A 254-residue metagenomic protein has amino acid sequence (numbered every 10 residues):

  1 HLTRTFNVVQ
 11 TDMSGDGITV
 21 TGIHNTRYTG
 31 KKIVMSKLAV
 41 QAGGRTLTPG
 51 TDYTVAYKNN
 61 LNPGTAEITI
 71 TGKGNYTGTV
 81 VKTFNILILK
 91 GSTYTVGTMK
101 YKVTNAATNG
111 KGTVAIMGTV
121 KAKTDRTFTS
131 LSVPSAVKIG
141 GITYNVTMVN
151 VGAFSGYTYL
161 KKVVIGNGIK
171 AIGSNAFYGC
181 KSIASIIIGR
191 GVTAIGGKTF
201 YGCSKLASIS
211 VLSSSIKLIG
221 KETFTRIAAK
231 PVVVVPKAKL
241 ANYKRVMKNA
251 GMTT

Functional and structural regions predicted by a protein language model:
H1, F6, T29, Y53 (+6 more regions): Extracellular/surface recognition and adhesion modules
H1-T5, A42-K82: Serine/threonine-rich, repeat-prone extracellular segments and beta-strand-based repeat modules of secreted/surface
T5-R45, I88-L89: Solvent-exposed, low-complexity, repeat-rich "mucin-like" stalks and linkers
I18, K32-L38, R45-K58, Y76-T77 (+1 more regions): Extracellular/luminal ectodomains and secreted, surface-exposed scaffolds of diverse proteins
Y57, V96-S155: LRR flanking "cap" motifs
F84, D125-M148, Y157-A171, K181-A194 (+3 more regions): Structural signature of tandem-repeat unit edges
V151-A153, G173-Y178, G196-Y201, K221-T223: Consensus positions within tandem repeat domains that build extended binding/scaffold surfaces
E222-R226, M247-K248: A structural signal for leucine-rich repeat
